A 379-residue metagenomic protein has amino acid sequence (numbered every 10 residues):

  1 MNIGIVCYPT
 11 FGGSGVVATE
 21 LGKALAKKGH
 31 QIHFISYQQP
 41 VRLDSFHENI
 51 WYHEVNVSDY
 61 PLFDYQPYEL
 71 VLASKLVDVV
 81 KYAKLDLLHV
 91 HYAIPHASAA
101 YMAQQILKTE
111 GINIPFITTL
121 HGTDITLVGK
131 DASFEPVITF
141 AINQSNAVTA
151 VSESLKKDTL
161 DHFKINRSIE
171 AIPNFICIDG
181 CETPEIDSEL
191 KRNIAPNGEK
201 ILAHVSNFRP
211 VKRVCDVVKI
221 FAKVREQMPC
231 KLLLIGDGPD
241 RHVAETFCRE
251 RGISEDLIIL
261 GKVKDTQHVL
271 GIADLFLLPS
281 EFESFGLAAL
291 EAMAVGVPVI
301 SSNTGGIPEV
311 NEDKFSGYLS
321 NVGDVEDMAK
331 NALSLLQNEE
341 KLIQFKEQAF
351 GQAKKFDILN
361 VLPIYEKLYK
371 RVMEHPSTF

Functional and structural regions predicted by a protein language model:
I5-F11, K23-Y68: N-terminal strand-loop element at the rim of the active site of nucleotide-sugar-dependent glycosyltransferases
S154, F175: Carbohydrate-associated surface elements
P196-K212, V218-F221: Conserved donor-binding/catalytic core segment of Leloir-type glycosyltransferases
E245-G261: Nucleotide-activated donor-binding/catalytic signature segment of Leloir-type glycosyltransferases, i.e., the conserved
K262, E281: Aromatic "clamp/platform" in nucleotide-sugar-dependent glycosyltransferases that forms part of the donor/acceptor
P298-S301, N311: Short hydrophobic beta-strand element within catalytic cores of glycosyltransferases and related nucleotide-activated
D313-K314, Y318-V325, S334-E339: Conserved acidic donor-binding segment of nucleotide-sugar-dependent glycosyltransferases
D327, S334, K341-K355, I364-K367: A short, well-ordered alpha-helix in the C-terminal region of glycosyltransferases
